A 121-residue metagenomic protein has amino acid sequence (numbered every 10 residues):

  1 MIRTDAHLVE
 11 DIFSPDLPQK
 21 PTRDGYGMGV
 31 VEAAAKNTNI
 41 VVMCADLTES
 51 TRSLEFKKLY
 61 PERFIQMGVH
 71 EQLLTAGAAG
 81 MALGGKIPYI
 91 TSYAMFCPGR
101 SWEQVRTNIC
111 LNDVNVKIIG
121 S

Functional and structural regions predicted by a protein language model:
M1-S121: Thiamine diphosphate
